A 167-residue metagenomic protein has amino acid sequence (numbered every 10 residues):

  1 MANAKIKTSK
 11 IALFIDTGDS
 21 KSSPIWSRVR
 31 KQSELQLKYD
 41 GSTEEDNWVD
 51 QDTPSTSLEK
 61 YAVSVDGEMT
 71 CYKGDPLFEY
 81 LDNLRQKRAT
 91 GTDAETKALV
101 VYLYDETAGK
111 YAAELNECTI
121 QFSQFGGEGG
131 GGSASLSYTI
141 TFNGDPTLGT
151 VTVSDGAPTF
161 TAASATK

Functional and structural regions predicted by a protein language model:
M1, K21-P24, D52-T56, L84-A89 (+1 more regions): Intrinsically disordered, low-complexity boundary segments flanking structured domains
A2-K73, T119-A134: Solvent-exposed edge beta-strands and adjacent loop segments that serve as assembly or binding interfaces
L35, V101-L148: Short beta-strand and beta-hairpin "edge-sheet" elements
Y72-F78, P146-T150: Short, cysteine-centered beta-strand-loop-beta hairpins and adjacent loop/turn segments enriched in charged/polar
F78-N116: Short, acidic/charged, Gly/Pro-enriched secondary-structure junctions
L84-T90, C118-F122, T139-T141, A157-A162: Short, low-complexity, polar/charged sequence segments that are solvent-exposed and flexible
T150-K167: Intrinsically disordered, low-complexity terminal/linker regions enriched in Pro/Ser/Gly and acidic residues
